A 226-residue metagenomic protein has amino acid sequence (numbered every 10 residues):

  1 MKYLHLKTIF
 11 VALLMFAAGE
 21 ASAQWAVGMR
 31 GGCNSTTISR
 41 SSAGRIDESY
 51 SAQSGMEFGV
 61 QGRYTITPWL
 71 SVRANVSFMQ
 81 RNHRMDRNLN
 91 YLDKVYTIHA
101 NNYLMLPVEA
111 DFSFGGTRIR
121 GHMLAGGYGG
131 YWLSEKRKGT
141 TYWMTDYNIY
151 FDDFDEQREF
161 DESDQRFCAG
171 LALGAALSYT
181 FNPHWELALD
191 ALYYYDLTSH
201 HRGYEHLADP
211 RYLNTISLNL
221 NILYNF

Functional and structural regions predicted by a protein language model:
M1-F10: Bacterial N-terminal signal peptides that target proteins for export
A23-Q61, D164, N225: Short glycine/proline- and aromatic-enriched beta-strand/turn motifs that initiate or cap beta-hairpins
W25, G31-S39, R63-Y147, F181-P183 (+2 more regions): Gram-negative (and chloroplast) outer-membrane scaffold detector with strong preference for beta-barrel transmembrane
A43-S49, Y91-T97, R158-S163, Y204-P210: Extracellular loop and loop/strand-boundary signature of outer-membrane beta-barrel proteins
Y50-G55, I98-Y103, D161-G170, P210-N214: Short sequence motifs at beta-strands and strand-loop junctions characteristic of Gram-negative outer-membrane
C168, Y179-F226: Predominantly the C-terminal beta-signal and adjacent terminal strand-loop region of outer-membrane beta-barrel
